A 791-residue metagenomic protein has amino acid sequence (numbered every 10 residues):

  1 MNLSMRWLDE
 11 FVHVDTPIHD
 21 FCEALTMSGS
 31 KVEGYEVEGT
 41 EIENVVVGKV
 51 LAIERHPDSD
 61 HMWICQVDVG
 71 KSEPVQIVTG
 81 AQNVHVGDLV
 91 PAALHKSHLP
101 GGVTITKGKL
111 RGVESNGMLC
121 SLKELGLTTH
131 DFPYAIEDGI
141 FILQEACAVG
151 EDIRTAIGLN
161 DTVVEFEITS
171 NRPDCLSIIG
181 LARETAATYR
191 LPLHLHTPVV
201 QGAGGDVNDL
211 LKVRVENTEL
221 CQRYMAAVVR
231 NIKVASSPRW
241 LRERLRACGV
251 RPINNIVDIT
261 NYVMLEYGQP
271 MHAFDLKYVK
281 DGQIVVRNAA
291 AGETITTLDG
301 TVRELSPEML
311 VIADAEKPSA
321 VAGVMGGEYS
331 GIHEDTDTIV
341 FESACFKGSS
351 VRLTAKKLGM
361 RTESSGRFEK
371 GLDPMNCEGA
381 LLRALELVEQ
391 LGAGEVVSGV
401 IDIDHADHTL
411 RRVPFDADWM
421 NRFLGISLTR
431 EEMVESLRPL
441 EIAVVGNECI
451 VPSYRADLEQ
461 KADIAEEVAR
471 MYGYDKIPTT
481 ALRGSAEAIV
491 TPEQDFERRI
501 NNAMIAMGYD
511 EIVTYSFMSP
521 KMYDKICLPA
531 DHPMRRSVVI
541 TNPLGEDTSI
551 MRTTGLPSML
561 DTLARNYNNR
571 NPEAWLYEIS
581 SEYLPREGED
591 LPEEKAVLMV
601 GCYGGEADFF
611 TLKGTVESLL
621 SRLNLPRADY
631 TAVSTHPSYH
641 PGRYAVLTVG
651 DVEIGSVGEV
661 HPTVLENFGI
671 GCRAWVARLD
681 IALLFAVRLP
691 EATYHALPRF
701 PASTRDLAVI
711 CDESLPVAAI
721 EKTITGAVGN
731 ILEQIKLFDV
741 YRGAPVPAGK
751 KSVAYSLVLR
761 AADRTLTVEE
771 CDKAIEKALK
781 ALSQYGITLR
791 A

Functional and structural regions predicted by a protein language model:
M1-G205, V340, G359, E363 (+4 more regions): Phosphate-backbone binding interfaces of nucleic-acid-interacting proteins
N2, P439-I442, D457, R586-M599 (+1 more regions): A carboxyl-terminal module marker
S4-M5, E23, W63, Y189 (+2 more regions): Glycine/proline-enriched, intrinsically flexible loops and inter-domain linkers
G39-E43, V200-A203, V263, S485-T491 (+3 more regions): Beta-rich nucleic-acid/ligand-interaction surfaces
V47-I77, E243, N254, T260-Y329: Conserved mixed alpha/beta core segments that line enzyme active sites in large multi-domain catalysts
R111-D131, A135-I136, I140-F141, R154 (+5 more regions): Mobile "lid/hinge" segments at catalytic clefts and subdomain interfaces of large enzymes
G180, V413-P572, R705, V758-A762 (+1 more regions): Extended, well-folded interaction surfaces typified by the phenylalanyl-tRNA synthetase beta subunit core
Y189-V215, G392-M420, S427: Terminal amphipathic helices with adjacent charged low-complexity linkers/tails
